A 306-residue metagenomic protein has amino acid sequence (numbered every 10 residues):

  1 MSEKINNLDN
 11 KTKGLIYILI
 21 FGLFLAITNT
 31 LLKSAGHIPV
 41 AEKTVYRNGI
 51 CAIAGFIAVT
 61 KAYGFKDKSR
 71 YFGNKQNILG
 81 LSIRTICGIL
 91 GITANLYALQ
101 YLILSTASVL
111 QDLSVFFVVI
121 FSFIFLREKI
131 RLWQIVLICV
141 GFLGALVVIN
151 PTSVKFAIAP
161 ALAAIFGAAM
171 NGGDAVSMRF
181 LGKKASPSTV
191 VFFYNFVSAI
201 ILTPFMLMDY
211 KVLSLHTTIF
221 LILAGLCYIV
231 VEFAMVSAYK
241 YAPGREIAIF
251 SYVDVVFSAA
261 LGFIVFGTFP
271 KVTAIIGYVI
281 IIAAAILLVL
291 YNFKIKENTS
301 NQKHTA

Functional and structural regions predicted by a protein language model:
M1-E42, V154-F180, S300-A306: Glycine-/small-residue-enriched transmembrane alpha-helix faces in small-molecule transporters and effluxers
M1-L23, A52-I83, L132, F156 (+4 more regions): Membrane-interface interhelical linkers
N10-G14, H37, V45, G73-N77 (+4 more regions): Juxtamembrane helix-entry segments on the extracytoplasmic side of multipass membrane proteins
L23-I27, L31, S82-Y97, V147 (+3 more regions): Hydrophobic alpha-helical transmembrane segments of multi-pass membrane transport proteins, especially secondary
G49-I53, F142, A199-I200, V256 (+1 more regions): Small-residue-rich packing faces within the transmembrane alpha-helices of Major Facilitator Superfamily
N95-Y97, S114-V136, V256-I275: C-terminal transmembrane-helix exit sites in multi-pass transporters
A107-L113, L181-V197, E232-F263: Helix-helix packing/entry segments at the starts of transmembrane helices
W133-N150, T273-N292: Hydrophobic transmembrane alpha-helices of multi-pass small-molecule transport proteins
